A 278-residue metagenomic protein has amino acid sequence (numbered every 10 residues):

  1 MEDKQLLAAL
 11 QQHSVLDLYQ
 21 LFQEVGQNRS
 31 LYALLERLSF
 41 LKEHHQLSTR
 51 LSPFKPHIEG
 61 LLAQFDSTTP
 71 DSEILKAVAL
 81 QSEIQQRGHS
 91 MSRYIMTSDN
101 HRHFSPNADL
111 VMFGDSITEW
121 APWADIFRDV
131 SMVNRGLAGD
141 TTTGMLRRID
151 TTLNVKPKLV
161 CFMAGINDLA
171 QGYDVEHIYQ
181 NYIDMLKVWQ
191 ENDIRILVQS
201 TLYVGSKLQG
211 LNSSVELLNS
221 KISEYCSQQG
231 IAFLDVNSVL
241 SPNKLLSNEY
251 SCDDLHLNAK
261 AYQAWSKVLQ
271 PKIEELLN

Functional and structural regions predicted by a protein language model:
M1-D109, L245, N278: N-terminal secretory targeting modules
D3-A9, Q20-L21, V78, Y203 (+1 more regions): Catalytic His-Asp segment of secreted/periplasmic serine-dependent ester chemistry enzymes
D71-N181, K207-G210: Conserved SGNH/GDSL esterase-like catalytic core that processes O-acyl groups on lipids and polysaccharides
F113-D115, Q199, L234: Active-site flanking residues adjacent to catalytic metal/cofactor-binding acidic residues
M163, Q199-S200: Alpha/beta-hydrolase-fold catalytic nucleophile elbow
Q180, D184-K187, E191, L217-E224: Alpha-helical scaffolding segments of alpha/beta enzyme cores, especially the outer helices of TIM-barrel or partial
N192-R195, I231: A short helix->loop->beta-strand "cap" motif at the edges of active sites that frequently abuts
